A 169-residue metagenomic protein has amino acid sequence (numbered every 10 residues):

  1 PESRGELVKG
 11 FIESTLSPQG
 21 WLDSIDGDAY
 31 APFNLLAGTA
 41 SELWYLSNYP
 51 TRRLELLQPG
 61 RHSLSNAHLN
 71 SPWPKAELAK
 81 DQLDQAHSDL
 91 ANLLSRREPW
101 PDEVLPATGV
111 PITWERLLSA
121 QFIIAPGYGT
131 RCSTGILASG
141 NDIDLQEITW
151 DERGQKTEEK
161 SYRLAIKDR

Functional and structural regions predicted by a protein language model:
P1-R169: N-terminal nucleophile
